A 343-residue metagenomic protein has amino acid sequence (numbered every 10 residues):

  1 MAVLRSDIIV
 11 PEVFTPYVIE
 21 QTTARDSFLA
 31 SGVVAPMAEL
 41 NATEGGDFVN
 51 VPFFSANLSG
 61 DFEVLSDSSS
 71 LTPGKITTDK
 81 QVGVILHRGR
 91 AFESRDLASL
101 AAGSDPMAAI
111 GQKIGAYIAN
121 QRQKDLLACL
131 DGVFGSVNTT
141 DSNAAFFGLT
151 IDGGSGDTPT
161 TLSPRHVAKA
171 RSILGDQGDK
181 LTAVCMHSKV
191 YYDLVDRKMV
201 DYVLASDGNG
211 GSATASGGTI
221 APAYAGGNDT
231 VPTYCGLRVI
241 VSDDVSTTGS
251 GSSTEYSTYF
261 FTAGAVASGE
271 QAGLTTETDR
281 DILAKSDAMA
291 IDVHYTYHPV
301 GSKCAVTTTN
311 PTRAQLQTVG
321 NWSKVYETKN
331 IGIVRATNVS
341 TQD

Functional and structural regions predicted by a protein language model:
M1-G83, G320-D343: N-terminal "assembly arms/tails" that initiate or stabilize quaternary assembly in self-assembling proteins
V51, T77-D141, G175-C185, L274 (+1 more regions): Long, contiguous amphipathic alpha-helices that act as assembly "spine/axial" helices in icosahedral shell and virion
S59-F62, A102, D193-D196, Y202-L204 (+2 more regions): Short helix/loop capping segments that flank catalytic or ligand/cofactor-binding pockets
P73-T77, S206-C235, T312-I333: Short, cationic low-complexity segments
L97-L174, Q317, N321-Q342: Alpha-helical scaffold segments that mediate packing/assembly in large oligomeric complexes
S136-D229: Extended, solvent-exposed, turn-rich assembly/linker loops in the middle of proteins
S188-Y191, M199, G210, Y224-A288: Extended serine/threonine-enriched, polar tracts that run as long, contiguous segments within proteins
A263-D343: Extended, compositionally biased alpha-helical segments that mediate assembly or anchoring
